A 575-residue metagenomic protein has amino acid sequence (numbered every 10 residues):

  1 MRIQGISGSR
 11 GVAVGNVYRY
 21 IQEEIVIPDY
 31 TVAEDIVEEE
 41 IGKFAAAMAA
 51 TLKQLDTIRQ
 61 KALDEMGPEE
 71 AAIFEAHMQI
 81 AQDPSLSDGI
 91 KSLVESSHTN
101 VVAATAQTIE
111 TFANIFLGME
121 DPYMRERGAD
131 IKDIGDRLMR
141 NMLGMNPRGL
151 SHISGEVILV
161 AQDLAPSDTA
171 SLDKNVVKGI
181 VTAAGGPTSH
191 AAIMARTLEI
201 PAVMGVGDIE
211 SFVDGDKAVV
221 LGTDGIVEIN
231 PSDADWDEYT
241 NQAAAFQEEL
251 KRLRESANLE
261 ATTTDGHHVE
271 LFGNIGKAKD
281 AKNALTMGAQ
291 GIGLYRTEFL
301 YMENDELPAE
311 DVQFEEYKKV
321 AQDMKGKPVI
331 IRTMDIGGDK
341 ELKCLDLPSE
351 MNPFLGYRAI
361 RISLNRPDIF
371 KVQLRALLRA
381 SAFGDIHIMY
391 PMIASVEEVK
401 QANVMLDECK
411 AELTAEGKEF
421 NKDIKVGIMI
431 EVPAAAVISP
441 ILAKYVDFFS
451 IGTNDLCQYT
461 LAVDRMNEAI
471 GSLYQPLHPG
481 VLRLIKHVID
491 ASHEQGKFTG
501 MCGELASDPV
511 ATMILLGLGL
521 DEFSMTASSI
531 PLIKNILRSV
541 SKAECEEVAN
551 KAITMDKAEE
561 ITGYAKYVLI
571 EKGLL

Functional and structural regions predicted by a protein language model:
M1-P147: Conserved, well-structured core domains of diverse proteins
M1-V26, L143, L150-T286: Acidic, glycine-rich flexible loop/linker segments
I41, M48, L52, E70-F74 (+17 more regions): Alpha-helix initiation and N-capping motif
T51-I58, A62-E65, A81-D88, S97-V101 (+12 more regions): Short secondary-structure junctions and interdomain/linker hinges
N114-I153, V220-A243, L442-L473: N-terminal-biased segments
L250-L575: Conserved alpha/beta-domain cores
